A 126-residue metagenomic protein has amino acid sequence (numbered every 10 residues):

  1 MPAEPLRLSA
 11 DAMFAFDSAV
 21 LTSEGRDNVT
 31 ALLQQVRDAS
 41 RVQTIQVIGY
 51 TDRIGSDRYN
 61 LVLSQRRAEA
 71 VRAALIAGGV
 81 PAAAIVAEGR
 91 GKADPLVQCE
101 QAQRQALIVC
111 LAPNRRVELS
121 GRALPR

Functional and structural regions predicted by a protein language model:
M1-T44, Q105-V109, V117, G121-R126: Periplasmic peptidoglycan-binding/tethering modules of Gram-negative envelope proteins
R37, T51-R126: Periplasmic OmpA-like peptidoglycan-binding domain that tethers envelope proteins to the cell wall
